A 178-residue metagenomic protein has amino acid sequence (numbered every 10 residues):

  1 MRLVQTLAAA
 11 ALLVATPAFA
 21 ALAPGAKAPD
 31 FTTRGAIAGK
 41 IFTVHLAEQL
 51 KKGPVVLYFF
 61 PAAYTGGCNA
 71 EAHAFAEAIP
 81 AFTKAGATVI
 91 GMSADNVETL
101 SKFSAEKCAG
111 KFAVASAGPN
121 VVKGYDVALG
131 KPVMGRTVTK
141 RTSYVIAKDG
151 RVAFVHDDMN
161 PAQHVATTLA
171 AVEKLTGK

Functional and structural regions predicted by a protein language model:
M1-L7: Bacterial N-terminal signal peptides that target proteins for export
T16-A20: Sec/Tat signal peptide C-region and signal peptidase I cleavage site
P29, P54, K140-T142: Short loop/turn microsegments at loop-to-beta-strand junctions
T32-P54: A short beta-strand-turn-helix
A36, S116, I146-A147: Short, acidic, Ser/Thr-enriched surface-loop or helix-capping motifs
L46-N69: Short active-site neighborhood of thiol/selenol oxidoreductases, capturing the structured segment around
G67-F112, V121-K123: Structural microenvironment flanking redox-active thiols in thiol-disulfide oxidoreductases
T137-K178: Thiol-/selenol-based redox modules, centered on thioredoxin-like and closely related oxidoreductase domains
